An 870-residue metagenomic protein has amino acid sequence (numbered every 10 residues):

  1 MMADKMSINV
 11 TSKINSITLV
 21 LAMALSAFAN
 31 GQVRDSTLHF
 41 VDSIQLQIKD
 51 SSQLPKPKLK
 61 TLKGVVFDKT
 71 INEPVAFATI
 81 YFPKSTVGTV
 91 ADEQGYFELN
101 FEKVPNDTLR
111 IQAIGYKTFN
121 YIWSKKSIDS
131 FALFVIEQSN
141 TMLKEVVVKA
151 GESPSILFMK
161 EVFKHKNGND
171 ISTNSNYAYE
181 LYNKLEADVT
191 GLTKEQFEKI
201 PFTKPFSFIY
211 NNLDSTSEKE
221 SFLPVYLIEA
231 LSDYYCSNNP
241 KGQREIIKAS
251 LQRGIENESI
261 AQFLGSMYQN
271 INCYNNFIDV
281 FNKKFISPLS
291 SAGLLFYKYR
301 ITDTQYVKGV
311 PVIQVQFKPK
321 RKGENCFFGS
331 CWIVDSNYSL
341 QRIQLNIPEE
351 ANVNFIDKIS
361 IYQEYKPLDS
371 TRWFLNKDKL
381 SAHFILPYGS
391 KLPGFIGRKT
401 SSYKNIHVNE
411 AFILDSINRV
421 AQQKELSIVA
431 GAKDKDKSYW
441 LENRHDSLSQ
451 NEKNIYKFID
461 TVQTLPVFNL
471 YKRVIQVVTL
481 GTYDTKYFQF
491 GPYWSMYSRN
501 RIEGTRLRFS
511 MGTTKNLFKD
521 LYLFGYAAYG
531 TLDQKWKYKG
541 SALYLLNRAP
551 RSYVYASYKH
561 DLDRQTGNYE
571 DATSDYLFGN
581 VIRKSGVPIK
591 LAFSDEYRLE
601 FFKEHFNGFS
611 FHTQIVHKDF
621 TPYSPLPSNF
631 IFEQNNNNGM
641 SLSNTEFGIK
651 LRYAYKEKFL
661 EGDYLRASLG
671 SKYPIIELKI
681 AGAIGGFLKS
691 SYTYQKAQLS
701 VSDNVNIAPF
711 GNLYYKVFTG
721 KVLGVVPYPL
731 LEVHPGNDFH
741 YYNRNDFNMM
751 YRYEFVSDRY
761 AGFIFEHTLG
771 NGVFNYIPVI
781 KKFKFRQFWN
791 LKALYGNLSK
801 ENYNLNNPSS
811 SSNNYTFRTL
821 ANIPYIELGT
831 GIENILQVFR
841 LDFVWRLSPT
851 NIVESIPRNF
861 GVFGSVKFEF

Functional and structural regions predicted by a protein language model:
D35-S36, D42-S43, S51, T108 (+9 more regions): Coil residues (strongly favoring Ser/Thr
Q53-P57, A132-M142, V146-G151: Conserved "repeat-terminator" motif of extracellular CCP/Sushi domains
K58-K63, K69-K84: Short, ordered, surface-exposed loop/turn motifs in non-cytosolic proteins
N72-V75, E98-N106: Short Pro-Gly-centered beta-turn/loop motif in secreted/extracellular proteins
F82-K84, T108-Y121: A short, solvent-exposed loop/turn motif at the edges and junctions of modular extracellular/periplasmic domains
S85-Y96: Short, acidic Ser/Thr/Gly-rich low-complexity loop/linker segments typical of extracellular and cell-surface proteins
N140, K149-V312, K318-C326, G389-G491 (+7 more regions): Structured extracytoplasmic
F285, N418-F870: Exposed, low-structure sequence patches enriched in small/polar residues
